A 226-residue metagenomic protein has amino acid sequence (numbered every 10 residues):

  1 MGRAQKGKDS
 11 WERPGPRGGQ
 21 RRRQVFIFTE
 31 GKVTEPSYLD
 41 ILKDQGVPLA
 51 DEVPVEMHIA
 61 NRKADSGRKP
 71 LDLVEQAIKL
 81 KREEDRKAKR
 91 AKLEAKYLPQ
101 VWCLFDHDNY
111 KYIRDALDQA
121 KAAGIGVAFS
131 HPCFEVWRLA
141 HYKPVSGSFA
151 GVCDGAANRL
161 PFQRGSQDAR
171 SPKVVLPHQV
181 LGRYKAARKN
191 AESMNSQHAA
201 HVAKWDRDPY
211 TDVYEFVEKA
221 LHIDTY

Functional and structural regions predicted by a protein language model:
M1-K6, W11-Q24, T34, D40-N61 (+1 more regions): C-terminal accessory helical subdomains adjacent to catalytic cores in phosphodiester- and nucleotide-handling enzymes
F26-F28: Conserved beta-strand elements of the Class I
G31-E35, D65-A77, D208-D212: Phosphate/oxyanion-binding active-site loops and adjacent basic polyanion-contact surfaces
